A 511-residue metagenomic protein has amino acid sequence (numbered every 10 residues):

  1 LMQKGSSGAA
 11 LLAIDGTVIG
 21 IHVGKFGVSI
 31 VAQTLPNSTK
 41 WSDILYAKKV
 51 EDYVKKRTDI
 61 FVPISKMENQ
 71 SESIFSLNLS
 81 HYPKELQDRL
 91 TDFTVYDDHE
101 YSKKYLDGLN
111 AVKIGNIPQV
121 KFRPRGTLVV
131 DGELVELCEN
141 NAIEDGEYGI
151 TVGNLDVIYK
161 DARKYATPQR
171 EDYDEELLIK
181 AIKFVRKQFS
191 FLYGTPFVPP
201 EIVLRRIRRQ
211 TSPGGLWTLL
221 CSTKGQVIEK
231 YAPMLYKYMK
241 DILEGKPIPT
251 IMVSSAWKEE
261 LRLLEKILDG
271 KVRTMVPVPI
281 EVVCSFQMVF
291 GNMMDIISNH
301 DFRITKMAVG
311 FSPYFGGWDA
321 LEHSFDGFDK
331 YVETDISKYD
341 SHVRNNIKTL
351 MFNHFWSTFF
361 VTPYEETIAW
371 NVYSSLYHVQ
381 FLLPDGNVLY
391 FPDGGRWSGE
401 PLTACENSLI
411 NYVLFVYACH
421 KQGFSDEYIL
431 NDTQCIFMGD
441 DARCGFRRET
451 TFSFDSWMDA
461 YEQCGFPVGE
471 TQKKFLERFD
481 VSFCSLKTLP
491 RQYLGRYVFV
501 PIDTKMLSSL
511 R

Functional and structural regions predicted by a protein language model:
M2-V23: Catalytic nucleophile loop of clan PA
I19-G20, I30-T34: Active-site scaffold segments
F26-G27: A short acidic/small-residue loop/turn micro-motif
L35-R511: Viral RNA-dependent RNA polymerase
